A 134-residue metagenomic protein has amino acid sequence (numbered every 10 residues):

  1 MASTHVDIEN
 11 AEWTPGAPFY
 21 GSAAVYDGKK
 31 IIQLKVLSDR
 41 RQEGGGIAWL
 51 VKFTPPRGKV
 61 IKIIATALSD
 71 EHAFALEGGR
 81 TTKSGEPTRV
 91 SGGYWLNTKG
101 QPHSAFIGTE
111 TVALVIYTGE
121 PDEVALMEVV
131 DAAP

Functional and structural regions predicted by a protein language model:
M1-I47, V129-P134: A short, N-terminal "cap"/entry segment at the start of jelly-roll beta-barrel domains of the cupin/DSBH fold
K30, L34-A67, E86-S91, T98-P102: Conserved short histidine dyad/triad with adjacent acidic residue
G46-A48, A73, T111-V112: Structural motif
L50-K52, G79, I116: Residue-level recognition of well-ordered beta-strand positions that form the cores of beta-sheet-rich folds across
G58-V60, A73, G78-T82, Y94 (+1 more regions): Short beta-strand segments in beta-sandwich/barrel cores
D70: Alpha/beta-hydrolase fold active-site loops
R89, K99-L126: Ligand-binding loop in jelly-roll beta-barrel domains
S91-G93, A113, A132: Glycine-rich, phosphate-binding/catalytic loops in enzymes
